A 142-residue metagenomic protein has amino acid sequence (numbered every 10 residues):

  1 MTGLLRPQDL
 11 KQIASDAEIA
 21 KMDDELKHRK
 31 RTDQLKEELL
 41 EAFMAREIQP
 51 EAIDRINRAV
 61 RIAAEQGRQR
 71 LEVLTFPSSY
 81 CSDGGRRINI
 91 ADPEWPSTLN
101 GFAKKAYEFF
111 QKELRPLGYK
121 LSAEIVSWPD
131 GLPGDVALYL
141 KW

Functional and structural regions predicted by a protein language model:
M1-N100: An N-terminal amphipathic alpha-helical segment
E113-R115, K120-W142: C-terminal edge-of-domain segments
